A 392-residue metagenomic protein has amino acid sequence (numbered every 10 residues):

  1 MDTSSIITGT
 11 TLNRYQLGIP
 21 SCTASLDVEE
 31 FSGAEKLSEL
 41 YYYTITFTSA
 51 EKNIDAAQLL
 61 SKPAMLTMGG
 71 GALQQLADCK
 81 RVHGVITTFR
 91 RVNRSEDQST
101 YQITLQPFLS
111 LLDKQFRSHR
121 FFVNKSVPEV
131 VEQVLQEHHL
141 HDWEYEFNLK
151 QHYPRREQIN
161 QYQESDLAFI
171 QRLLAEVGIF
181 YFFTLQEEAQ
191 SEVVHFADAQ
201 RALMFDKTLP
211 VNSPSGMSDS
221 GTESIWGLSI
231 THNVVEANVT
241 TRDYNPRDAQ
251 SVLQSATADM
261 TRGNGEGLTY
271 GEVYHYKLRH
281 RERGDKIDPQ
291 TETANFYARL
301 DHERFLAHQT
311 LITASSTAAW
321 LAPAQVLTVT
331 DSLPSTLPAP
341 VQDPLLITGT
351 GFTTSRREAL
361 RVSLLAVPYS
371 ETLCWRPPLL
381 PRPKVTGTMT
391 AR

Functional and structural regions predicted by a protein language model:
M1-R392: Amphipathic alpha-helical and helix-coil boundary elements used as assembly and membrane-proximal scaffolds
